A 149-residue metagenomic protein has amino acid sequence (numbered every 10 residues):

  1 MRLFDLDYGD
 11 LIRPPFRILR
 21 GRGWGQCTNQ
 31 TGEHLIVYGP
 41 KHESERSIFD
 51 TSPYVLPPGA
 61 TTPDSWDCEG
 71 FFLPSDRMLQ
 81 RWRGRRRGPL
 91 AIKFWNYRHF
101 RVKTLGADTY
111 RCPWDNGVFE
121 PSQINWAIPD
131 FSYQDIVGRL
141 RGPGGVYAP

Functional and structural regions predicted by a protein language model:
M1-P149: Intrinsically disordered, low-complexity segments enriched in small/polar residues
